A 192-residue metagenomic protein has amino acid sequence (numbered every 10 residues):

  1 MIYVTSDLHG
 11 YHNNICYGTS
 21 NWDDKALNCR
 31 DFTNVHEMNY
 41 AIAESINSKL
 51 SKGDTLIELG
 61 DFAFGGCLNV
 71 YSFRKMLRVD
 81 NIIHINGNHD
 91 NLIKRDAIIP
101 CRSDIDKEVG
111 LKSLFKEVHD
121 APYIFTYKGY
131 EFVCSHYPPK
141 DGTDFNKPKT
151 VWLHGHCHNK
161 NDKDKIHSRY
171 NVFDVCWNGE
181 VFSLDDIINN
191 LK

Functional and structural regions predicted by a protein language model:
M1-D7, V172-V175: Short, hydrophobic/glycine-enriched beta-strand segments
M1-I2, D80-I82, P139-F145: Generic structural signal for short, solvent-exposed loop/turn connectors between secondary structure elements
Y3-T5, G10-A121: Core catalytic region of metal-dependent phosphoesterases/phosphodiesterases, especially metallo-beta-lactamase-like
D104-K192: Conserved beta-sheet core of the metallophosphoesterase superfamily
